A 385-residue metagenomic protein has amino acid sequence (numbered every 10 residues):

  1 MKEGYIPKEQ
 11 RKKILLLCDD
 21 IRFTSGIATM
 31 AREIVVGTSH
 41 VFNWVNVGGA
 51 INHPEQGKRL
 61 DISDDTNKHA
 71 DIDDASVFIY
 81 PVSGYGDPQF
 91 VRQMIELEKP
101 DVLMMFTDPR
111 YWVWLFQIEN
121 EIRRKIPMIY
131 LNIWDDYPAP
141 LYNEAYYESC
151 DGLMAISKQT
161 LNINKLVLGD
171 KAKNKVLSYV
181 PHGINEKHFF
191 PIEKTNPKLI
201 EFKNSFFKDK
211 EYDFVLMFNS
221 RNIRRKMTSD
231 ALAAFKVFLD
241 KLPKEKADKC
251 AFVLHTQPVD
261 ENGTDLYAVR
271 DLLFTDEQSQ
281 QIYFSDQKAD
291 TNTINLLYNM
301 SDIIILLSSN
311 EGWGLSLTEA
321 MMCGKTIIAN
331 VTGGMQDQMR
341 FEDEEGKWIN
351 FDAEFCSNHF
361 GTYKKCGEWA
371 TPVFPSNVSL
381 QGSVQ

Functional and structural regions predicted by a protein language model:
M1-D64, E98: N-terminal subdomain of nucleotide-sugar transferases
L16, K208-K226, L232-F235, F252: Conserved donor-binding/catalytic core segment of Leloir-type glycosyltransferases
L16, K58-G152, K158-Q159: Extended catalytic core of nucleotide-activated donor transferases of GT-like folds
S76-F78, T256, G263-N292: Nucleotide-activated donor-binding/catalytic signature segment of Leloir-type glycosyltransferases, i.e., the conserved
P138-V176, I184-I192, A268: A short, active-site helix/loop in glycosyltransferases that binds the activated sugar's phosphate group
F190-D209: A short helix/loop element that forms part of the nucleotide-sugar donor recognition site in Leloir-type
S309: Aromatic "clamp/platform" in nucleotide-sugar-dependent glycosyltransferases that forms part of the donor/acceptor
T326-A329, M339-R340, G346-W348: Short hydrophobic beta-strand element within catalytic cores of glycosyltransferases and related nucleotide-activated
